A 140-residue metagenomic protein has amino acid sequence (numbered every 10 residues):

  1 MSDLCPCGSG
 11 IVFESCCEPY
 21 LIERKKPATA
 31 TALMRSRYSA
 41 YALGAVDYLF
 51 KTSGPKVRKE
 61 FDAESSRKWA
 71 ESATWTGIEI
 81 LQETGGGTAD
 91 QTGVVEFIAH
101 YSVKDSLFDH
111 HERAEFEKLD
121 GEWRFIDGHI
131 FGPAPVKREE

Functional and structural regions predicted by a protein language model:
M1-S36: Short, low-complexity N-terminal intrinsically disordered segments enriched in polar/charged residues
S2, W75, H111: Short coil/loop residues immediately preceding or within conserved phosphate-binding loops of NTP-utilizing enzyme
I11, Y20, A99, H129-F131: A short beta-strand motif that forms part of the nucleic acid-binding face of small beta-barrel RNA-binding folds
E23-E64, K68: Core segments of small alpha/beta cavity-forming domains
T52, K137-E140: Terminal "cap-and-tail" regions of soluble proteins that handle hydrophobic small molecules
K68-S106: Surface-exposed, charged secondary-structure patches
D109-R138: Short beta-strand edge/turn micro-motifs at domain boundaries
